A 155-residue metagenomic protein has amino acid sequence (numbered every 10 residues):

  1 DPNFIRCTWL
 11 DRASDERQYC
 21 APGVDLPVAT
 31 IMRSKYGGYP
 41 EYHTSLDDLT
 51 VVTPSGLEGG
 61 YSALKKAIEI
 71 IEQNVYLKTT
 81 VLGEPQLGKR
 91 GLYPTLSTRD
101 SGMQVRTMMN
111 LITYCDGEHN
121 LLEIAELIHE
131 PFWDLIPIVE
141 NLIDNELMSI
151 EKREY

Functional and structural regions predicted by a protein language model:
D1-Y155: Secretory-pathway/membrane protein signature
